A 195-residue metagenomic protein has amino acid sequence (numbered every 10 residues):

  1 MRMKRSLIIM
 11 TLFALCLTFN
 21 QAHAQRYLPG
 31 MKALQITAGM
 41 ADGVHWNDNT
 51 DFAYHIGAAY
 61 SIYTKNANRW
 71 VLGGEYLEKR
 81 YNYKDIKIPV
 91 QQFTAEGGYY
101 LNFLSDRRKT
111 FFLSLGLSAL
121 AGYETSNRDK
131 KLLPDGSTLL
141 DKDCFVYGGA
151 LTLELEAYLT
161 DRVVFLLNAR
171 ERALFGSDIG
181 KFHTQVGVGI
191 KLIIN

Functional and structural regions predicted by a protein language model:
M1-M31, N195: Cleavable N-terminal export/targeting peptides
H23-L72, K191-N195: Short glycine/proline- and aromatic-enriched beta-strand/turn motifs that initiate or cap beta-hairpins
G30-L34, T50-I56, P89-A95, F111 (+2 more regions): Residues that define the transmembrane beta-barrel architecture of outer-membrane proteins
A33, R69, F112-S114, Y158 (+1 more regions): Membrane-spanning beta-strand positions in outer-membrane beta-barrel proteins
I36-M40, I56-I62, A95-L101, L117-A121 (+3 more regions): Residues on the lipid-exposed face of transmembrane beta-strands in outer-membrane beta-barrel proteins
G43-W46, Y81-I88, D135-D141, A173-S177: Extracellular loop and loop/strand-boundary signature of outer-membrane beta-barrel proteins
A59-L133, L192-N195: Gram-negative (and chloroplast) outer-membrane scaffold detector with strong preference for beta-barrel transmembrane
L77-K79, E154-N195: Predominantly the C-terminal beta-signal and adjacent terminal strand-loop region of outer-membrane beta-barrel
